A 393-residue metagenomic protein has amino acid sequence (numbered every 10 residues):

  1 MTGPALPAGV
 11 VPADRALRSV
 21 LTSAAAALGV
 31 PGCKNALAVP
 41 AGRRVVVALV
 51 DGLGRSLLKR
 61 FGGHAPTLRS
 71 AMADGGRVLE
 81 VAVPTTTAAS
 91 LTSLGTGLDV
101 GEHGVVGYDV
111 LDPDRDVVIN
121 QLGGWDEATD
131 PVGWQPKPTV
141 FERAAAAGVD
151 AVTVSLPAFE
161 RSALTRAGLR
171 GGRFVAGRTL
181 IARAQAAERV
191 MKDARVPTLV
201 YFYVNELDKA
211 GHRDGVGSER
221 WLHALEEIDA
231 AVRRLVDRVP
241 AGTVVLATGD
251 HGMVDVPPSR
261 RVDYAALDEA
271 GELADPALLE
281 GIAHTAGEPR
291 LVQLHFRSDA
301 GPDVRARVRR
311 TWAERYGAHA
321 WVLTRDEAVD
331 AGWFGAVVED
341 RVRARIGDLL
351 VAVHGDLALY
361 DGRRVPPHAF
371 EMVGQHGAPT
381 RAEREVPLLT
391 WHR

Functional and structural regions predicted by a protein language model:
M1-R393: Feature captures the catalytic ectodomains and active-site-proximal regions of enzymes that hydrolyze or transfer
